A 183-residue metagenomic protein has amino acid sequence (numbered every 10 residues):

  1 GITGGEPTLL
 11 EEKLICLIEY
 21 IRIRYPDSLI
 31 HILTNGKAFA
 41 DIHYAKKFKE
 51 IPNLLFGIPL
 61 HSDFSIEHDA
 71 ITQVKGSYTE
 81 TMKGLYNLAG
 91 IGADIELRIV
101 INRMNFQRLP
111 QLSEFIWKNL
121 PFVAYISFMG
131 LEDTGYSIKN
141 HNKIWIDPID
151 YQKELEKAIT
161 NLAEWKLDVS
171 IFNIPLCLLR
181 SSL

Functional and structural regions predicted by a protein language model:
G1, L10-M129: Radical SAM/AdoMet-radical enzyme domain recognition
G5: Active-site neighborhood of divalent metal-dependent phosphoester/pyrophosphate hydrolases
E132-L183: A C-terminal junction/extension of Radical SAM enzymes
